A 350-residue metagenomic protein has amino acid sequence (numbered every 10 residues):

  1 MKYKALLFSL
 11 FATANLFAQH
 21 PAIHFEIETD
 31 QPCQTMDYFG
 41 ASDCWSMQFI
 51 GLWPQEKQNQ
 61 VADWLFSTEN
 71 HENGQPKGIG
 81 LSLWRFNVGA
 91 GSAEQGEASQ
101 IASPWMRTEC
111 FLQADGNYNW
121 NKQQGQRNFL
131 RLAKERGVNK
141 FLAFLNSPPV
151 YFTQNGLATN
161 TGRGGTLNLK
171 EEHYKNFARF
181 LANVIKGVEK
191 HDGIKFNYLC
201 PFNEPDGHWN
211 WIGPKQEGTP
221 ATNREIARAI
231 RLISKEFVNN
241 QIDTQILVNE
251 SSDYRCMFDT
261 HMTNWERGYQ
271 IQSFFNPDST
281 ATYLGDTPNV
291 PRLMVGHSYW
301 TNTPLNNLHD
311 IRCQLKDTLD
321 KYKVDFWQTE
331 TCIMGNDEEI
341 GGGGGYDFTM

Functional and structural regions predicted by a protein language model:
M1-H20: Bacterial Sec-dependent N-terminal signal peptides
H20-N197, Q216-A227, R231, K235: N-terminal catalytic cores of secreted or lumenal carbohydrate-active enzymes
S42, R85-N87, L142-F144, C200-F202 (+3 more regions): A cross-family glycoside hydrolase active-site/sugar-binding cleft signature
C44-F49, G89-A93, S147-Y151, N203-H208 (+3 more regions): Solvent-exposed loop/turn segments at secondary-structure junctions within structured extracellular/periplasmic domains
L145-P149, K186-K215, V248, N289-W300: Active-site groove signature of glycoside hydrolases
Q154-G156, N210-K215, E338-I340: Short acidic, glycine/proline-rich loop/turn micro-motifs
K186, Q216-M350: Noncatalytic carbohydrate-binding groove/subsite architecture in carbohydrate-active enzymes
